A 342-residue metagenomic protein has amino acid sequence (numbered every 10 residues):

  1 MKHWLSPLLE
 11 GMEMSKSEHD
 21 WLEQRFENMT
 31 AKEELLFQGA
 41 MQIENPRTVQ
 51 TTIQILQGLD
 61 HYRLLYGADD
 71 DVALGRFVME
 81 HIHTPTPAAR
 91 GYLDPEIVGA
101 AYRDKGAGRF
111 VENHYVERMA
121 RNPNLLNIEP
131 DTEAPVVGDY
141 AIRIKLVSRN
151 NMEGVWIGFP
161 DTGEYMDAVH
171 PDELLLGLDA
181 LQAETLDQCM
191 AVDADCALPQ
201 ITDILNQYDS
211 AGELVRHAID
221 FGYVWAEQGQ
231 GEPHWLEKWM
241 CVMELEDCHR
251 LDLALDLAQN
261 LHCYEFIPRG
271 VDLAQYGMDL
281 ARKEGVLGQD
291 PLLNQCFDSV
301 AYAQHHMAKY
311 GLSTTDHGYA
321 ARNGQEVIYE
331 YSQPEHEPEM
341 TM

Functional and structural regions predicted by a protein language model:
M1, N124-E184: Short N-terminal edge-element motif at the start of the domain
M1-H3, N28, E34-M79, Q230-K283: Phosphate/anion-contacting hairpin/loop surfaces
K2-P46, Y165-E246: Structured domain cores in non-transmembrane regions
N45, R63, A68-A141, N150-E153 (+2 more regions): Extended, well-ordered protein cores
D94, D298, S332-M342: Non-Sec secretion/translocation targeting segments of pathogen effectors
Y115-R118, N122, R216, F221-W225 (+1 more regions): Repeat-associated, polar segments at repeat-unit boundaries in modular proteins
E117, K145-V147, G158, V192 (+1 more regions): Residues in well-ordered beta-strands of folded domains
V155-P160, I201-I204, E330-Q333: Short amphipathic beta-strand/extended segments with alternating polar/hydrophobic composition
